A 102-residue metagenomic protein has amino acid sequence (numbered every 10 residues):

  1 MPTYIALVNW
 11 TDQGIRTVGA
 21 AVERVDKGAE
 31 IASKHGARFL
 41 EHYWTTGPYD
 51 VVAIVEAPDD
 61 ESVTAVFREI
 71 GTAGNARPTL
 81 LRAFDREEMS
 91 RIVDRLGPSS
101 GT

Functional and structural regions predicted by a protein language model:
M1-E30, R38, T46-Y49, F84-T102: Short S/T/G/P-rich N-terminal loop/turn motif that feeds into the first structured element of a domain
I5-N9, Y43-V66: Short, well-ordered beta-strand segments in beta-rich or mixed alpha/beta enzyme and ligand-binding folds
K27, I31-H35, E69, A73: Generic non-transmembrane alpha-helical segments
H35, G47-V51, G74-A76: A generic structural signal for short beta-strands and their flanking turns/coil linkers
G36-Y43, P78-L80: A short linear hydrophobic-aromatic micro-motif
A57-E87: An amphipathic, aromatic/His-enriched active-site/gating alpha helix that lines ligand/cofactor pockets
